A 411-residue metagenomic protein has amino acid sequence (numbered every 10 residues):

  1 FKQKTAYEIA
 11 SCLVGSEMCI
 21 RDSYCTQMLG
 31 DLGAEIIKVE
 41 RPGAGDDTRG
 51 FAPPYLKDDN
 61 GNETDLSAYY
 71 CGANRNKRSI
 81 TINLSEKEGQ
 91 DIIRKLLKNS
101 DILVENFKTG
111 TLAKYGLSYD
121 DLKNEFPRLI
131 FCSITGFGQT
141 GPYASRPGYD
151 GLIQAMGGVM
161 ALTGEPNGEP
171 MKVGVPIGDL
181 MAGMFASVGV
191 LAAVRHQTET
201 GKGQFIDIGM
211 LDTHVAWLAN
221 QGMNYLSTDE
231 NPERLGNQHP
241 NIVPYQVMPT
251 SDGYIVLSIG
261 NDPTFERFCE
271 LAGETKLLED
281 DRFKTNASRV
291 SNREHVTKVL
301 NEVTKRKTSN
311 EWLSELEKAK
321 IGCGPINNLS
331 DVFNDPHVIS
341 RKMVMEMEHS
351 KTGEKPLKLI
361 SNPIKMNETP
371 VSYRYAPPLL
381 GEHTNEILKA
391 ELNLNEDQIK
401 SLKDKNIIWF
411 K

Functional and structural regions predicted by a protein language model:
F1-G15: Positively charged, low-complexity/disordered segments
S11, S16-G189, A193-E199, L379 (+1 more regions): N-terminal helix-loop segment corresponding to the beta1-alpha1 unit of nucleotide/adenylate-binding folds
G43, F137-G138, M210-V215, D252 (+2 more regions): Glycine-rich beta-alpha junction loops
Q139, N167-I177, T198-H214, E233-P240 (+2 more regions): Conserved Rossmann-fold dehydrogenase catalytic segment
G183-Q204, A216-T228, C269-K276: Oxidoreductase and adenylate-handling cofactor-binding alpha/beta cores
V243-A319, C323: Aromatic-enriched alpha-helical interface/lid elements that frame and gate functional surfaces
K284, H349, G353-K400: Flexible, small-/acidic-enriched active-site or ligand-binding loops
K318-R374: A glycine-rich dinucleotide-binding beta-alpha-beta segment and adjacent secondary-structure elements that constitute
